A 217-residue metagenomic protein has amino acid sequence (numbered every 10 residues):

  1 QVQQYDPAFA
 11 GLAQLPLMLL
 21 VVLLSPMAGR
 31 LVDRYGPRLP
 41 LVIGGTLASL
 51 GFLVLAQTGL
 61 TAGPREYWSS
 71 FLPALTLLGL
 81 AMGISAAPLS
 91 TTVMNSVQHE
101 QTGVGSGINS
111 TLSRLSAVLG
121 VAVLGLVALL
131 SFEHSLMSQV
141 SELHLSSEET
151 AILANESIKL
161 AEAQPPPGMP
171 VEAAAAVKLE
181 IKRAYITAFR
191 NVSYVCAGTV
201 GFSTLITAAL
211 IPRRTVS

Functional and structural regions predicted by a protein language model:
Q1-V104, G201: Transmembrane core module of solute transporters
T61-E66, S113-A209: Hydrophobic transmembrane architecture of multi-pass small-molecule transporters
I108-L112: Hydrophobic alpha-helical segments of secondary membrane carriers
A209-S217: Membrane-interface capping segments at transmembrane-helix boundaries
